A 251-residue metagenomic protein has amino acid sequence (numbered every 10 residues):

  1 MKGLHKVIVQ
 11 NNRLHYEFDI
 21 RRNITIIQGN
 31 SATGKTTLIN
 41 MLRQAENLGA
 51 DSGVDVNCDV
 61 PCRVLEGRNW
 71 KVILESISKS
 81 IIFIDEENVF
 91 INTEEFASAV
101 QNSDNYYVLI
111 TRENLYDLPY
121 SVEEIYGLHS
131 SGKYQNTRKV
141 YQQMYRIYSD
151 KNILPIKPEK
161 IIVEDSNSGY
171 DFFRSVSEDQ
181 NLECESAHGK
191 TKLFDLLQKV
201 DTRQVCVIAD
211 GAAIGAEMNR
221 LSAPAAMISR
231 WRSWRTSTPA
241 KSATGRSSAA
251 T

Functional and structural regions predicted by a protein language model:
M1-Y16, N136-K139: N-terminal pre-Walker A segment at the start of P-loop NTPase domains
I27: Hydrophobic anchor at the beta1->P-loop junction of P-loop NTPases
T33-K35: Conserved glycine(s) of the Walker
L38-N40: Post-Walker A alpha-helix
Q44-D55: Post-Walker A helix-loop "phosphate-sensing" segment adjacent to the P-loop in P-loop NTPases
G67-E94: Conserved P-loop NTPase "ATPase switch" module shared by AAA+ and STAND
F83-D85, D104-N114: Structural recognition of the conserved hydrophobic beta-strand(s) that form the central parallel beta-sheet of P-loop
N88-V89, V122-T251: Acidic, divalent-metal-binding catalytic cores of TOPRIM and closely related two-metal-ion phosphodiester/pyrophosphate
